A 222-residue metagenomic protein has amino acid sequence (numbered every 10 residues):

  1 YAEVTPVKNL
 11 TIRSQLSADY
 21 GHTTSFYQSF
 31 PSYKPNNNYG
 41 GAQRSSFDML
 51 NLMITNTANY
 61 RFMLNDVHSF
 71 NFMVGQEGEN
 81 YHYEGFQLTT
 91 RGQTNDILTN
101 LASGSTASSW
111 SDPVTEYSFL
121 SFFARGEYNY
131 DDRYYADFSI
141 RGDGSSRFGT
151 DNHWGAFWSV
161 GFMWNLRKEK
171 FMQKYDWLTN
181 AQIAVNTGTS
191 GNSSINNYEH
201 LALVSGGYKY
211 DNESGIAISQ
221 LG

Functional and structural regions predicted by a protein language model:
Y1-S29, N38-G222: Extracellular/periplasmic, surface-exposed regions of secreted and cell-surface proteins
